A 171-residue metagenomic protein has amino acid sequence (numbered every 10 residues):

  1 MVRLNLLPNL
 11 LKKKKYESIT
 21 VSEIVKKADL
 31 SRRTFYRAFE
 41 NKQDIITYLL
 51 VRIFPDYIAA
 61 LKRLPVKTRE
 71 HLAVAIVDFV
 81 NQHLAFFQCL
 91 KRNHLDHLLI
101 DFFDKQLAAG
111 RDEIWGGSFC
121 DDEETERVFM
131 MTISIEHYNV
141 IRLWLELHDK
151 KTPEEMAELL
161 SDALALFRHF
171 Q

Functional and structural regions predicted by a protein language model:
M1-P8, E17-V21, K26-D29, Y36-V66 (+1 more regions): An amphipathic alpha-helix adjacent to DNA-recognition modules
N5, Y48, R52, D101 (+6 more regions): Short, residue-level hotspots on alpha-helical faces of the histone-fold and other alpha-helical interaction modules
K13-Y16, L147: Short helix-capping/hinge SLiMs at alpha-helix to coil transitions
I24-I46, F79-Q82, F86-N93, H97-G110 (+1 more regions): Basic/polar phosphate-binding segments, predominantly the helix-turn-helix DNA-binding elements of transcriptional
L61-L64, F87-L90, I114, W144-H148: Secondary-structure edge/capping motif, primarily at the C-terminal ends of alpha-helices and the immediately following
V66, E70-A85, M131, I135 (+2 more regions): Amphipathic alpha-helical segments that line or abut small-molecule/effector binding pockets and mediate allosteric
V74, L95-Y138: Amphipathic alpha-helical packing segments from all-alpha helical-bundle domains
L143-Q171: C-terminal peripheral helix-coil segments that are non-catalytic and often amphipathic
